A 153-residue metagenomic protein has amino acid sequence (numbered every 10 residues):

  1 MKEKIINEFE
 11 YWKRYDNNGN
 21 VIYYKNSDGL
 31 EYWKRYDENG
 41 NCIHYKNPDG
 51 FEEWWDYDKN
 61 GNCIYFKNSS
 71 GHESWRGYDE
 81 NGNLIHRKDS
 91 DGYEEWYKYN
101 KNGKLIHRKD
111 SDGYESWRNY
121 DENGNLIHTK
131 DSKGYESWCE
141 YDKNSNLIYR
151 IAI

Functional and structural regions predicted by a protein language model:
K2-K4: Intrinsically disordered, low-complexity repeat tracts enriched in Gly/Pro/Ser/Thr and acidic residues, frequently
N7-I153: A detector of tandem-repeat and repeat-rich interaction/domain scaffolds
